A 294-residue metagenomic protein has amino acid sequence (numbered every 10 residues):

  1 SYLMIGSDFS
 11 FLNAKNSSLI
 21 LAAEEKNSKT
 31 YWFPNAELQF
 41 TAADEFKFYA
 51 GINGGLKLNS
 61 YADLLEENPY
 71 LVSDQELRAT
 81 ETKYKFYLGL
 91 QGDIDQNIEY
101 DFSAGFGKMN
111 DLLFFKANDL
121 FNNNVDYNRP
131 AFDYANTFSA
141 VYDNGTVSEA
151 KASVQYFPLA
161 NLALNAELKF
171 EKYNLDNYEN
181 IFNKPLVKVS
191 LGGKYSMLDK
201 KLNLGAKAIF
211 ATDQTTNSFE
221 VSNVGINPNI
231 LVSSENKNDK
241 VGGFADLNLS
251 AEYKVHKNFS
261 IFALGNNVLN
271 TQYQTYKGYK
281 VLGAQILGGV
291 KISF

Functional and structural regions predicted by a protein language model:
Y2, G6-S10, K15, I20-F294: Exposed, low-structure sequence patches enriched in small/polar residues
